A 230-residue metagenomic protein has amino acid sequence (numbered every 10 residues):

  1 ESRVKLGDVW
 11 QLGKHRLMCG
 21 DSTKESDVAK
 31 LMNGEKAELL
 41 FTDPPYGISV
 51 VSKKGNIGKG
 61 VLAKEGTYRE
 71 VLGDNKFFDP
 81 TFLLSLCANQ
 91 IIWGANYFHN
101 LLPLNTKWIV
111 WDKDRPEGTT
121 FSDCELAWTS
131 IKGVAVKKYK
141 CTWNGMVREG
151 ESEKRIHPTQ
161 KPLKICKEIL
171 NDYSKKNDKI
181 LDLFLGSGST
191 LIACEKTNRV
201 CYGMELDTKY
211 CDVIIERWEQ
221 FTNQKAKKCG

Functional and structural regions predicted by a protein language model:
E1-L181, S187-G230: Class I S-adenosyl-L-methionine-dependent methyltransferase catalytic core
